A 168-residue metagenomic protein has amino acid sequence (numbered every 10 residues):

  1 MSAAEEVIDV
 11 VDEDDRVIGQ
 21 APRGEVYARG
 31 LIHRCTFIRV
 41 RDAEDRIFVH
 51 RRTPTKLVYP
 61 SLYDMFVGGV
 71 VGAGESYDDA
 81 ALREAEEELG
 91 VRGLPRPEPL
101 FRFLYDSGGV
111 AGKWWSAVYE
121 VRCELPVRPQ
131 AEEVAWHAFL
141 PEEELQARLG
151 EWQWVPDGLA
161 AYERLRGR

Functional and structural regions predicted by a protein language model:
S2-F37, A43: Acidic, metal-coordinating catalytic segment for phosphate/diphosphate chemistry, firing primarily on the Nudix
V7, E13-D14, A28, T55 (+6 more regions): Glycine-rich, flexible loop/turn motifs
E13, R52, E142: Residues immediately flanking
V17-Q20, D45-R51, P126-Q130: Short, well-ordered strand-loop elements centered on a beta-strand within folded domains, enriched for acidic residues
A21-G24, S61, A73, P99-R168: Nudix hydrolase/Nudix homology domain
E25-T36, D42-R83, E87: Conserved Nudix-box catalytic region and its N-terminal flanking loop in Nudix hydrolases and closely related
V91-E98: Short, structured loop/turn "capping" segments at alpha-beta junctions
